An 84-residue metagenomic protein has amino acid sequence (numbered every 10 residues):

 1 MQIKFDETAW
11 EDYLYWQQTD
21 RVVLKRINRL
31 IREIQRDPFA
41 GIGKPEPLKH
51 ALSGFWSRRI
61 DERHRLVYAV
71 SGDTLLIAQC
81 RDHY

Functional and structural regions predicted by a protein language model:
Q2, T8-K25, R29, I42 (+3 more regions): Enriched for short, Lys/Arg-rich terminal
R36-F39: Generic structural signal for secondary-structure transition and capping sites
